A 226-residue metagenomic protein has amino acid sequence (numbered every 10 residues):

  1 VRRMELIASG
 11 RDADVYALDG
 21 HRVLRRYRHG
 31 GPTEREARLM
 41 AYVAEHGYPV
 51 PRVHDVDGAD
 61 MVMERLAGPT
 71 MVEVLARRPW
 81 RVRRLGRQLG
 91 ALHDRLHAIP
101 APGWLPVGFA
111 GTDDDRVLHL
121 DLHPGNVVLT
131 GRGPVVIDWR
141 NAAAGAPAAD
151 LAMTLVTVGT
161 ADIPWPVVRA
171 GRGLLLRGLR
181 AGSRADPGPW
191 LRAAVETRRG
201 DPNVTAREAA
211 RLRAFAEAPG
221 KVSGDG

Functional and structural regions predicted by a protein language model:
E5-E34, A41: ATP-binding glycine-rich loop module of kinase domains
A13, G58, A146, M153-G226: Helix-rich C-terminal or lid/interface subdomains of diverse kinases
D14-L18, G108-A149: Active-site acidic catalytic loop and adjacent metal/ATP-binding pocket of ATP-dependent phosphoryl transfer enzymes
A17-L18, R26, D55, R65 (+1 more regions): Conserved hydrophobic "DFG−1" position in protein kinase catalytic cores
A44-V56: Conserved HxN/HPN-centered segment at the entrance to the catalytic loop of eukaryotic protein kinase-like domains
H46-G47, V72-G108, L118-G125, P134: Conserved kinase catalytic-core helix
G58-T70: Conserved short submotifs of the Hanks-type protein kinase catalytic core that shape the nucleotide-binding pocket
